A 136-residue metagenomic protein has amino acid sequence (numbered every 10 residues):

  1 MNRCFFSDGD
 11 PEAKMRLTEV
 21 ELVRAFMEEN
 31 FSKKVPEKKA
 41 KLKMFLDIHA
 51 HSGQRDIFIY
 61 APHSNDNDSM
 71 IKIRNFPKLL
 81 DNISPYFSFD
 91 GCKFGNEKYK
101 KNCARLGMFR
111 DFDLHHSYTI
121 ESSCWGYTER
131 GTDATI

Functional and structural regions predicted by a protein language model:
M1-I136: Structured catalytic-domain cores with a bias toward divalent-metal coordination
